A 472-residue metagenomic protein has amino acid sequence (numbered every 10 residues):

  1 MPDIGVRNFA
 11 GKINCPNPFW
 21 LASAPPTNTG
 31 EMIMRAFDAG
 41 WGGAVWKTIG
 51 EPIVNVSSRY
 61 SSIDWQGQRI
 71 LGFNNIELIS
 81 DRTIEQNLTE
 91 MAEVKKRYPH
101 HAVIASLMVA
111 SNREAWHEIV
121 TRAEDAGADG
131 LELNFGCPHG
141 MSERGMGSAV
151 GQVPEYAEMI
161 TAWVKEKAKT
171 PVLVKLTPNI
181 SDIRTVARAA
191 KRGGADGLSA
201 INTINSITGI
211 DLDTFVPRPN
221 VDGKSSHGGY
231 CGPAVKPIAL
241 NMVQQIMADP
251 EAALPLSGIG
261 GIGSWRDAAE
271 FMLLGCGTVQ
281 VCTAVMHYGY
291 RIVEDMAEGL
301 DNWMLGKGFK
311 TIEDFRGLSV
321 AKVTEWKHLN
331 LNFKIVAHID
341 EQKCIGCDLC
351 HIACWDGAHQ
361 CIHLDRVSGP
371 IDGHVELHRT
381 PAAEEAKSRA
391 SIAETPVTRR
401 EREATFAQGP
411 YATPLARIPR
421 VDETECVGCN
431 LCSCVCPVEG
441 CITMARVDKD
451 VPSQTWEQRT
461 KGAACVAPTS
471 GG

Functional and structural regions predicted by a protein language model:
M1-I104, M108-R113, H117-E118, M296: N-terminal capping/small domains of soluble enzymes
N17-P18, H101-A102, T170-L173, A253-P255 (+1 more regions): Short, proline-centered helix/strand-breaking motifs
S23-P25, T48, L107-V109, F135 (+5 more regions): A cross-domain feature marking catalytic cores of carbohydrate-active enzymes and several ubiquitous metabolic/repair
M34-A39, G43, T89, K96 (+7 more regions): Alpha/beta enzyme core
V54-R69, G209-H227, M272, A284-F309: C-terminal helical cap(s) of enzyme catalytic domains, especially alpha/beta-barrels
G67-G72, K236, E298-D348, I352 (+3 more regions): Extended, intrinsically disordered, low-complexity segments
V243-D249, W265-V323, L431: Extended, hydrophobic interaction surfaces within ordered domains
L349-P370, H374-P414, R420, L431-D450: Iron-sulfur cluster-binding cysteine motifs and their immediate structural context in ferredoxin-like electron-transfer
